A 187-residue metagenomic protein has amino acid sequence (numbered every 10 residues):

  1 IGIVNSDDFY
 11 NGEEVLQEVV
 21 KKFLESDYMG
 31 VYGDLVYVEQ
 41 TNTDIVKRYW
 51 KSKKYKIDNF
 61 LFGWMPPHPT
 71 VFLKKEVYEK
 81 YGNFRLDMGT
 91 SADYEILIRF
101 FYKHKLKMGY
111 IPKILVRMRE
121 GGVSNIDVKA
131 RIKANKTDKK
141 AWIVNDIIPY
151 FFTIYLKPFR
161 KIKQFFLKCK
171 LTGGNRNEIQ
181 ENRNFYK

Functional and structural regions predicted by a protein language model:
I1-A130, K170-G173: Nucleotide-sugar donor-binding/catalytic module of glycosyltransferases that assemble extracellular/cell-envelope
D7, T43, T137, N177-Q180: Intrinsic disorder/low-complexity signal
Q17, N135-K139, L156, R160: Generic alpha-helical structural signal
M118, D127-Y150: Catalytic core of nucleotide-sugar-dependent glycosyltransferases
I143-K187: Membrane-proximal basic amphipathic "stem/tether" segments
